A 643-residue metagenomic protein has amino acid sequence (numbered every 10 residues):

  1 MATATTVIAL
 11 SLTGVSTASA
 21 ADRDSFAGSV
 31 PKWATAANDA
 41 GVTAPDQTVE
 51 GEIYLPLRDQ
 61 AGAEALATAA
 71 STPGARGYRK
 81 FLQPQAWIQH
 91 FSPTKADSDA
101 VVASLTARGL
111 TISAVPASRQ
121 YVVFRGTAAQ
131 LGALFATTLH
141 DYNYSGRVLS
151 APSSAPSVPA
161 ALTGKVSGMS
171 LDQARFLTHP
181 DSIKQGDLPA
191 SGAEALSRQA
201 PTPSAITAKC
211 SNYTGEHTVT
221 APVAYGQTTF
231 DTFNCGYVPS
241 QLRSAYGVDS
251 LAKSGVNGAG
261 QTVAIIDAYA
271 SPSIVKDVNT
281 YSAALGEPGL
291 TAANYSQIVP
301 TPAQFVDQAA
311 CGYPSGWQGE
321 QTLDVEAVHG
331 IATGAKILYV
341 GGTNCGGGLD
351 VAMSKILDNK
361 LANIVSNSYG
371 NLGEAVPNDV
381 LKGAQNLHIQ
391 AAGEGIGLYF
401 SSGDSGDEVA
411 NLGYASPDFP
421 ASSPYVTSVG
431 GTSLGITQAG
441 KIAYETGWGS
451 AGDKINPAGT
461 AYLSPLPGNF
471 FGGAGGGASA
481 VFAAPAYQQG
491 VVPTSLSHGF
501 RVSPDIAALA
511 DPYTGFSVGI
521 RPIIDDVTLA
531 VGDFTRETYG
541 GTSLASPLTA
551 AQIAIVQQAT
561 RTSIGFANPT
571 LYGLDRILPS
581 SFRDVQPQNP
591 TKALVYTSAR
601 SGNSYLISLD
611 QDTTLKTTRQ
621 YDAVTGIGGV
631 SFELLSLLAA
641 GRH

Functional and structural regions predicted by a protein language model:
M1-A20: Secretory targeting and sorting signals
A21-A114, V123, A128-G431, P465-G540 (+5 more regions): Substrate-binding/charge-relay-adjacent region of secreted/lumenal peptidase catalytic domains
R119-Y121: A generic structural signal for beta-strand entry/edge sites
S423-P467: Non-catalytic alpha/beta scaffold blocks inside enzyme catalytic domains
I455-G475, S479-V481, N589-L609: Charged, glycine/proline-rich intrinsically disordered loops and linkers
A550-Q558: Short glycine/serine- and small hydrophobic-enriched flexible loop segments
Q557-A623: An often Trp-containing, charged/polar helix-loop segment at the C-terminal end of enzyme catalytic cores
